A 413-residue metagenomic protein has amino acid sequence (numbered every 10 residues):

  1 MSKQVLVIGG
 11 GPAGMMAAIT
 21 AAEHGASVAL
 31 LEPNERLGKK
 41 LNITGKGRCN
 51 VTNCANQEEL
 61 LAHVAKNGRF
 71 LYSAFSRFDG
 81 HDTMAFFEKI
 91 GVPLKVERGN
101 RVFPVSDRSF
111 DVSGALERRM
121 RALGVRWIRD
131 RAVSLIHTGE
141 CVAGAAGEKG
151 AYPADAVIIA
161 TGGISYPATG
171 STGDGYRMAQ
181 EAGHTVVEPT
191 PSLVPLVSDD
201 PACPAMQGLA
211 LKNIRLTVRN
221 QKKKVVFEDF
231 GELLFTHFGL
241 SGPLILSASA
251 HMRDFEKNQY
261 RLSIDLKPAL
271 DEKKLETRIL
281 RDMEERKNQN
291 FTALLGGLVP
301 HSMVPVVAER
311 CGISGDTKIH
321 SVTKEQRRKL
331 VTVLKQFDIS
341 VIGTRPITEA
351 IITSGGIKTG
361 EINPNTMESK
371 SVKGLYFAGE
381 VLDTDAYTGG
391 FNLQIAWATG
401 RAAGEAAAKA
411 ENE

Functional and structural regions predicted by a protein language model:
K3-L30, A403, A407-A408: N-terminal Rossmann-like FAD-binding beta1-loop-alpha1 element of flavoenzymes
L6-I8, A132, Y152-S165, Q180 (+1 more regions): Short hydrophobic core segments
A22-K46: Glycine-rich FAD pyrophosphate-binding loop
E35-L37, N42-I43, V51, Q57-E58 (+3 more regions): An anion/pyrophosphate-binding glycine-rich loop and adjacent beta-alpha core in soluble alpha-beta enzymes
R48-V96: Glycine-rich active-site loop/strand segments that organize a redox cofactor
I128-C141: A conserved short coil-to-beta-strand element within the FAD-binding core of flavoproteins
I128-R131, P305-D385: A glycine-rich dinucleotide-binding beta-alpha-beta segment and adjacent secondary-structure elements that constitute
A156-A202: Glycine-rich loop(s) and the adjacent beta-strand/alpha-helix scaffold that form part
